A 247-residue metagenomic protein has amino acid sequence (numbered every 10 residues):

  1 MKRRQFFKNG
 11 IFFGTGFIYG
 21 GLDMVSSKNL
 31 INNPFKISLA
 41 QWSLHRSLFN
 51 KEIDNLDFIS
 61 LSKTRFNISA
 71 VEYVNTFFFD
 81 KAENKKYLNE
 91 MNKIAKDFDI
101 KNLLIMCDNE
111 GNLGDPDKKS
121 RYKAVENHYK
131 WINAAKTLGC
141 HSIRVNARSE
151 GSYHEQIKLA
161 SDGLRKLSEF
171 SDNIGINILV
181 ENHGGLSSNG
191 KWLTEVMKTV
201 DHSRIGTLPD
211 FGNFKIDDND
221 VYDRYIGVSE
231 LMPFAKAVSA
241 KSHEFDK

Functional and structural regions predicted by a protein language model:
M1-S69, L186-K247: Histidine-acidic metal/acid-base catalytic patches
G10-G21, N29, S60, L88 (+3 more regions): Active-site acidic/histidine proton-transfer and metal-coordination neighborhood in alpha/beta enzyme cores
S43-S47, T76-F78, N109-N112, R148-S152 (+2 more regions): A short, flexible beta-alpha/helix-coil linker loop
L48, D80-K81, R121, I157 (+2 more regions): A generic secondary-structure micro-motif detector that highlights 1-2 residue hydrophobic/ambivalent hotspots embedded
A70-E72, L104, R144, S239: Conserved beta-strand positions in the central sheet of alpha/beta enzyme cores
E72-M91, R148-G151: Glycine-rich, proline-tolerant flexible connector loops at the mouths of alpha/beta enzymes
E72-Y73, I178-N182, A240: Short catalytic-loop micro-motif centered on adjacent basic/acidic residues
F78, Y87, L113, W131 (+2 more regions): Generic hydrophobic, helix-prone segments enriched in Leu/Val/Ile
